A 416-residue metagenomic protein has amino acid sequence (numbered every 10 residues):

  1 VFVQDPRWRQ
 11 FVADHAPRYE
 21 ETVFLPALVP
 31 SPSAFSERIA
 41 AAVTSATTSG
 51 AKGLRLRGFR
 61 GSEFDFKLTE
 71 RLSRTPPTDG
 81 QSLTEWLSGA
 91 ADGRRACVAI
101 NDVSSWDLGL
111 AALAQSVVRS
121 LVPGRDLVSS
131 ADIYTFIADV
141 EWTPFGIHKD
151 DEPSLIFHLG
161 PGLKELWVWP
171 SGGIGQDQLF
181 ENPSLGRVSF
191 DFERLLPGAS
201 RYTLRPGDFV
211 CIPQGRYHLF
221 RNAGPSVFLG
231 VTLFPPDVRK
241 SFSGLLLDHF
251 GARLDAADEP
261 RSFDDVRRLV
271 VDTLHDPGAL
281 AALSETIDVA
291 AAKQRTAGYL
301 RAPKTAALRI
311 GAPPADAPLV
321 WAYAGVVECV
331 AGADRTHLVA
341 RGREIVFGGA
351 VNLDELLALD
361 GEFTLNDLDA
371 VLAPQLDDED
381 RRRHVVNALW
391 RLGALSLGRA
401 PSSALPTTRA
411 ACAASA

Functional and structural regions predicted by a protein language model:
F2-D14, S33, T48-P206, R221-A256: Active-site region of the double-stranded beta-helix
F209-V210, Q214-L219: Histidine-centered metal-chelating micro-motifs
L245-Y299: Long, charge-rich alpha-helical interaction segments
L280-L359, L397-A416: Acidic, low-complexity/disordered tracts enriched in E/D and polar residues
V351-D377: Short acidic, hydrophobic short linear motifs in intrinsically disordered regions
Q375-R391: Short amphipathic alpha-helical interaction segments
